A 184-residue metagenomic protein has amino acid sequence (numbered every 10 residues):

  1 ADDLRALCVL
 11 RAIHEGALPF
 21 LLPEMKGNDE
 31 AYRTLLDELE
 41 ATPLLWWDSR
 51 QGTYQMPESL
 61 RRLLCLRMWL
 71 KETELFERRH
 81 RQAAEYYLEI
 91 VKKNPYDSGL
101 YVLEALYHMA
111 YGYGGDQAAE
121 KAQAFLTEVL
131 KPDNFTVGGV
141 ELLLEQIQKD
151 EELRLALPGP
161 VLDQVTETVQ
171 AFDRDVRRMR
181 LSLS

Functional and structural regions predicted by a protein language model:
A1-K71, R78-R81: C-terminal boundary/linker of central alpha/beta nucleotide-binding cores
D2-D3, D29, D37-E40, D48 (+7 more regions): Acidic-enriched, low-complexity/disordered segments with a strong bias for Aspartate over Glutamate
L10, Q51, Q55, Q82 (+5 more regions): Residue-identity detector for glutamine
R11-H14, W46, I90, N94 (+1 more regions): Short secondary-structure junctions and interdomain/linker hinges
A31-Y32, C65-V102, G115-E151, P158: A eukaryote-biased feature capturing mid-to-C-terminal, repeat/solenoid-rich segments of large proteins, strongly
A84, E141-S182: Repeat-based scaffolding regions
